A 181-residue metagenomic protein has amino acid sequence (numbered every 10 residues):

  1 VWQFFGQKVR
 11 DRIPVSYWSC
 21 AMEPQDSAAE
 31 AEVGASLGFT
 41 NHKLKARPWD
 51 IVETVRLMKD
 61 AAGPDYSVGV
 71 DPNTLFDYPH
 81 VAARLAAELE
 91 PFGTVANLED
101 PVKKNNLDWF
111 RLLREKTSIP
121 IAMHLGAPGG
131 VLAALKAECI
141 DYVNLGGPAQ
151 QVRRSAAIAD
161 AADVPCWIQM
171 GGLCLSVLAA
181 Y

Functional and structural regions predicted by a protein language model:
V1-G69, N73-F76, H80-A83, A87-P91 (+1 more regions): N-terminal capping/lid subdomain adjacent to the active-site entrance of alpha/beta enzymes
Q7, R47, T74, P101-K103 (+3 more regions): Residue-level "edge-of-site" marker
I13-C20, T40-L44, Y66-P72, A96-E99 (+3 more regions): Hydrophobic faces of well-ordered beta-strands that scaffold small-molecule active sites in alpha/beta enzyme cores
A87, G93-T94, N105-P120, L125-Y181: Shared catalytic-loop signature of beta/alpha-barrel
